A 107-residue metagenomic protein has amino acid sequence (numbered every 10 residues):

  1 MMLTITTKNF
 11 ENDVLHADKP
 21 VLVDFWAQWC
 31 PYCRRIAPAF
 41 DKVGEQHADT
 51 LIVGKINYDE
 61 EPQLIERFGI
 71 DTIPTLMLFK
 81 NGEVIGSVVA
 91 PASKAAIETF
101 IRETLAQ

Functional and structural regions predicted by a protein language model:
L3-V21, P62: A short beta-strand-turn-helix
I5, F25, I36-G44, A48-Q63: Thiol-based oxidoreductase modules, predominantly thioredoxin-like and allied folds used for disulfide exchange
F10, F25-W26, F68, F79: Conserved hydrophobic/aromatic "anchor" residues that stabilize well-ordered secondary structure elements
D18-K19, F25-W29, T72: Short pre-active-site segment immediately N-terminal to redox-active cysteine/selenocysteine motifs in thiol-based
C30-C33, L76: The canonical Cys-X-X-Cys-His
I65-D71: Mid-chain, well-packed structural core segment of small domains
T72, L78-Q107: Non-catalytic, surface beta->alpha helical segment in thiol-disulfide oxidoreductase systems
